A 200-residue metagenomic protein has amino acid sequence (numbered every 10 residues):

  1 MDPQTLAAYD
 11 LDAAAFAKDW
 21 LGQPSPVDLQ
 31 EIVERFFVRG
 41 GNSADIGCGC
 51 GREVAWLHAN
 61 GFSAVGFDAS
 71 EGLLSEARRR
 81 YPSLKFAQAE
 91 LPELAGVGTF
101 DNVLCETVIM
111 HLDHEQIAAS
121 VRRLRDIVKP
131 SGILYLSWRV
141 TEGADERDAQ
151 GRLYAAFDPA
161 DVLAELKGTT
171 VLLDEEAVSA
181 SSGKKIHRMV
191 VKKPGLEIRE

Functional and structural regions predicted by a protein language model:
M1-G98, L112-A119, R123, I133-E200: Class I (Rossmann-like) S-adenosyl-L-methionine-dependent methyltransferase catalytic domain, capturing the SAM-binding
D101: Residue-level marker of regulatory loop/turn positions in helix-turn-helix DNA-binding domains and in histidine
L104: A conserved beta-strand element that flanks and buttresses the S-adenosyl-L-methionine
T107-H111: Short catalytic micro-motifs in class I SAM-dependent methyltransferases
D126: Short, conserved loop/helix-junction motifs that constitute active-site signature segments in enzyme catalytic cores
